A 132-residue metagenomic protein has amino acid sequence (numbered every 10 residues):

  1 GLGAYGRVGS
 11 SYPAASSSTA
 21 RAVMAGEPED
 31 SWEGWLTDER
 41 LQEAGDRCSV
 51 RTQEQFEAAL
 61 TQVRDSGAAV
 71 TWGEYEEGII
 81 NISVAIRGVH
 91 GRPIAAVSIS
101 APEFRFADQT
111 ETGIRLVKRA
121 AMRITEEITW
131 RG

Functional and structural regions predicted by a protein language model:
G1-D38: Amphipathic alpha-helical effector-binding/dimerization core of metabolite-sensing transcriptional regulators
G3-R7, G88-V89, G132: Short, flexible segments with low predicted structural confidence
G3-R7, R47, F106: A surface-exposed regulatory interaction patch that couples sensing to output across bacterial transport/metabolic
S10, Q42, V70-G73: Intrinsically disordered, low-complexity segments enriched in polar/charged residues with Gly/Pro, especially when
P13-A15, A25-G26, G113-L116, E127-G132: Short C-terminal domain-edge/linker segments immediately following a structured domain
R21-A25, T61, M122, E126: Generic alpha-helical structural context detector
S31-G45, K118-G132: Cysteine/selenocysteine-centered motifs that mediate thiol-based redox chemistry or coordinate metal-sulfur cofactors
C48-R123: Extended hydrophobic
